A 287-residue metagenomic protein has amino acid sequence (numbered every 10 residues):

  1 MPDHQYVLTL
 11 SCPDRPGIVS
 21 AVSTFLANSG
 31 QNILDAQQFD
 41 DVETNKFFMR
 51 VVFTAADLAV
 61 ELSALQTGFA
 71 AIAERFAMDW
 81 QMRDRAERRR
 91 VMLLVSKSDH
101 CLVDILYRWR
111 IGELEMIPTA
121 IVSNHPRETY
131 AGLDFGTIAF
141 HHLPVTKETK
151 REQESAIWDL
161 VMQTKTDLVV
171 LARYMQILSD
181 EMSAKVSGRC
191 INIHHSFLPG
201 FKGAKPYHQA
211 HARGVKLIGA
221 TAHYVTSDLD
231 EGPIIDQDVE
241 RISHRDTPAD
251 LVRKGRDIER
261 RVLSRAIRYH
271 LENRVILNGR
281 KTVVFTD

Functional and structural regions predicted by a protein language model:
M1-R89: A conserved regulatory-domain signal marking ACT and ACT-like small-molecule sensing domains and adjacent regulatory
S11, M92-L94, V122: Short hydrophobic segments within beta-strands
N32, D79, I117, A139-H141 (+1 more regions): Conserved beta-strand segments of alpha/beta enzyme cores
V91-C101: Short, glycine-rich nucleotide/cofactor-binding loops
D99-I111: Histidine-anchored nucleotide/phosphate-binding helix
I117-P126: Short internal beta-strands
H125, T149-Q153, T164-D287: Donor/substrate-binding cores of folate-linked one-carbon enzymes
D134-T164: Adenosine-nucleotide cofactor-binding segment
